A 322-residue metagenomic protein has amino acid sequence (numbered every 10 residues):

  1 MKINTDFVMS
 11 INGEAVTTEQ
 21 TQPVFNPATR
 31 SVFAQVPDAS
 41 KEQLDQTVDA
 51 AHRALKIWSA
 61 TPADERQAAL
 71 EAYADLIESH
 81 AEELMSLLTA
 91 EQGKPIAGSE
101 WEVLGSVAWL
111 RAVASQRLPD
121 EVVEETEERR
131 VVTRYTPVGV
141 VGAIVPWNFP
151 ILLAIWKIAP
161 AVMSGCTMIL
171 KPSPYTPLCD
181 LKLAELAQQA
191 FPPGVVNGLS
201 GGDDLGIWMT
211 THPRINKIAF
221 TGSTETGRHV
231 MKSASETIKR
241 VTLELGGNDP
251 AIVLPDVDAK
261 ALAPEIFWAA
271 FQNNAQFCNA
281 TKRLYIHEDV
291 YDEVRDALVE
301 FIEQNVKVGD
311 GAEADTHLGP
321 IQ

Functional and structural regions predicted by a protein language model:
M1-R129: N-terminal Rossmann-like NAD(P)+-binding subdomain of aldehyde/semialdehyde dehydrogenases
R30, R66, L88, L110 (+6 more regions): Residue-level signal for inorganic ion chemistry
V32-A39, A54-A60, A143, A251-L254 (+2 more regions): Short, well-ordered beta-strand elements within core beta-sheets of diverse protein domains
P37-K41, F149, Q272: Glycine-rich phosphate/pyrophosphate-binding beta-alpha loops
V48, Q67-A74, M85, V107 (+8 more regions): Hydrophobic face of alpha-helices
L55, S59, A74-A81, M85 (+10 more regions): Structural signal for hydrophobic packing residues in well-ordered secondary-structure cores of soluble enzyme domains
E121-A261: Rossmann-like NAD(P) dinucleotide-binding subdomain of oxidoreductase/dehydrogenase enzymes
E225-Q322: ALDH superfamily catalytic-core signature
